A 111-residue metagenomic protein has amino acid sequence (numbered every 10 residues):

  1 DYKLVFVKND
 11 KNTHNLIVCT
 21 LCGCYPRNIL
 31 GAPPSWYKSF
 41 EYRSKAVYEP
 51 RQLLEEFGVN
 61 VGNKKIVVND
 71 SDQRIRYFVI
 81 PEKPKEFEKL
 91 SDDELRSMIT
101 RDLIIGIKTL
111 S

Functional and structural regions predicted by a protein language model:
D1-S111: Terminal, compositionally biased segments used for targeting/anchoring and flexible tails
